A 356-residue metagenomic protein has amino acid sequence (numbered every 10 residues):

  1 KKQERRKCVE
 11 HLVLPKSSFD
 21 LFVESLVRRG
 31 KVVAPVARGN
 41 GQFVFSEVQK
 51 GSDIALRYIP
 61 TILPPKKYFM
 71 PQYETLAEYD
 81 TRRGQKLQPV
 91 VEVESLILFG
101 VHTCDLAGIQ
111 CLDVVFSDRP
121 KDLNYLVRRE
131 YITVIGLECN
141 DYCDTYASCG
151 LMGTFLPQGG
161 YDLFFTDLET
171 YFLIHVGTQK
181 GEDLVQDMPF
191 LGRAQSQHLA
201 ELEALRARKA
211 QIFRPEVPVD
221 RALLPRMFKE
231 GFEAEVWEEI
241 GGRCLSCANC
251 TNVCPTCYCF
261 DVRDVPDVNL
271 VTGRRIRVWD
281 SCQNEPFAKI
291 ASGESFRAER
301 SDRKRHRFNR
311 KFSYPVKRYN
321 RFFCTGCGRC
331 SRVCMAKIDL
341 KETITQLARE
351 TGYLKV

Functional and structural regions predicted by a protein language model:
E4-M227: Iron-sulfur-associated redox domains of electron-transfer enzymes in respiratory and anaerobic energy metabolism
F99, E235, E239-L245, N249-N252: Short, well-structured alpha-helical interface segments that form or flank functional binding sites
I109, P255-C259, M335: Active-site-flanking alpha-helical
E138-M152, C257-R263, V271, C282: Functionally engaged cysteine thiol sites
Q179, N249, P255-V262, F287: Histidine- and/or cysteine-centered catalytic micro-motif in compact active-site loops
V219-M227, C244-P255: Oxyanion-binding "anion nests"
R221-G242, F260-V356: Ferredoxin-type iron-sulfur electron-transfer modules in oxidoreductases and energy-metabolism complexes
